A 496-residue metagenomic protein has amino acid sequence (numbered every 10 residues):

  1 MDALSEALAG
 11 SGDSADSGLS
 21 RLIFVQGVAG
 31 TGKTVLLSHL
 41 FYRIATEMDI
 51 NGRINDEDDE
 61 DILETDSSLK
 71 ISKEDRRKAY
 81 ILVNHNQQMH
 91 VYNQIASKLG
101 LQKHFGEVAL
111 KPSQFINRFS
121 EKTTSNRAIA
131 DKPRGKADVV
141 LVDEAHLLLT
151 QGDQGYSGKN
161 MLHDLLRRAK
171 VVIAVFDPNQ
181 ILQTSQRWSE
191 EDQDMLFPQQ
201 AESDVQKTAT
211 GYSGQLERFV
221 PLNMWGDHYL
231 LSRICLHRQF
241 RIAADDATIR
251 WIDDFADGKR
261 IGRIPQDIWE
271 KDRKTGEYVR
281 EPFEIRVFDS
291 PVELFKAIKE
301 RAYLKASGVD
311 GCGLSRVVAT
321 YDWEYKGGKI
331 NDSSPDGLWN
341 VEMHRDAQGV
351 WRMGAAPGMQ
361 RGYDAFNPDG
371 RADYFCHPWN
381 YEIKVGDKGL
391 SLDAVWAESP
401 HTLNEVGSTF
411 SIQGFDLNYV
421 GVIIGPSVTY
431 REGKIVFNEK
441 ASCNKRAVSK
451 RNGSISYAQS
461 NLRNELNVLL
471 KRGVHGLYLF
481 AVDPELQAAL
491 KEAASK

Functional and structural regions predicted by a protein language model:
A3-L22: Phosphate-binding P-loop
V25: Hydrophobic anchor at the beta1->P-loop junction of P-loop NTPases
K33: Conserved lysine of the Walker
L36, L40: Hydrophobic positions on the alpha1 helix immediately C-terminal to the Walker A/P-loop
R43-D56, D75: Post-Walker A helix-loop "phosphate-sensing" segment adjacent to the P-loop in P-loop NTPases
Q102-V309, G313-L314: Conserved P-loop NTPase catalytic core
I173, E398-K496: C-terminal accessory regions
Q183-W188, W225-H228, S232, R238-I249 (+3 more regions): Conserved helicase/translocase motor-coupling segment
